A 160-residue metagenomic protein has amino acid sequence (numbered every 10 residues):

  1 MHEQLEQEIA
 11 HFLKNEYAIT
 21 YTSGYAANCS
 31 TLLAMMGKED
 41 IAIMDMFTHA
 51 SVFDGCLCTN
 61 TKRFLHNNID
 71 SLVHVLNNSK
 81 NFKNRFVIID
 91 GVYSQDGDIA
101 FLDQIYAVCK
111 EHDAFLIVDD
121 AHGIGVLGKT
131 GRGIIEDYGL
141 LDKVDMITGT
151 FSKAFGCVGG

Functional and structural regions predicted by a protein language model:
M1-S23: Conserved N-terminal alpha-helix of the aminotransferase class I/II PLP-enzyme fold
T20, Y25-T31, S51-V52, I124-L127 (+1 more regions): Short glycine/serine/threonine-rich phosphate/pyrophosphate-binding segments that cradle anionic phosphate groups
T31-A50: Conserved PLP-anchoring active-site segment centered on the Schiff-base-forming lysine
A42, T61, L116-I117: Hydrophobic beta-strand scaffold residues
A50, Q95, V118, I124-G125: Catalytic P-loop NTPase motifs of RecA-like helicase/translocase cores
H66-V118: Active-site phosphate-binding strand-loop segment of PLP-dependent enzymes
E136-G160: Active-site PLP attachment segment
